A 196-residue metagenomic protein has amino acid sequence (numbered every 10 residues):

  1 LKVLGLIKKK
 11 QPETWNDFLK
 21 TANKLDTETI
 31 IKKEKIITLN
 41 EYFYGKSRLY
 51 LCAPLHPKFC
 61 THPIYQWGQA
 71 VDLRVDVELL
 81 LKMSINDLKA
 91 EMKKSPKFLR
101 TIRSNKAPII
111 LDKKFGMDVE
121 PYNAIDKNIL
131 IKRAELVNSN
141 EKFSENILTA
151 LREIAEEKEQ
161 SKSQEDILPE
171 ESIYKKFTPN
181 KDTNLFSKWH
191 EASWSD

Functional and structural regions predicted by a protein language model:
L1-D196: DEDD superfamily 3′-5′ metal-dependent exonuclease/proofreading module
